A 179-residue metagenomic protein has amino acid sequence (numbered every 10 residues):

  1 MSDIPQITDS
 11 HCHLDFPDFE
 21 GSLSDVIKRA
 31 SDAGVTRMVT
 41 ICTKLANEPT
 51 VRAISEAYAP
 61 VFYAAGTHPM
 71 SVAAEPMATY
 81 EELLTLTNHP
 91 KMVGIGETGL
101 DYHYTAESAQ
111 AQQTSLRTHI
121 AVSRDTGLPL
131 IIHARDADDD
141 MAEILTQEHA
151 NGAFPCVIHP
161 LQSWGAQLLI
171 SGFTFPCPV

Functional and structural regions predicted by a protein language model:
M1-V179: Mid-domain alpha/beta scaffold segments of enzyme catalytic cores
